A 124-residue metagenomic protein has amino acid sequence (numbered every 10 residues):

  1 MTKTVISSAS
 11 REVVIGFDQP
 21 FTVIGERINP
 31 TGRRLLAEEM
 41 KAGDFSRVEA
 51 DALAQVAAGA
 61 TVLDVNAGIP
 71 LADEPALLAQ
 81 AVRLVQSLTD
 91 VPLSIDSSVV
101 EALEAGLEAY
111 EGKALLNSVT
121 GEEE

Functional and structural regions predicted by a protein language model:
M1-E124: Domain-level signal for soluble alpha/beta catalytic cores
